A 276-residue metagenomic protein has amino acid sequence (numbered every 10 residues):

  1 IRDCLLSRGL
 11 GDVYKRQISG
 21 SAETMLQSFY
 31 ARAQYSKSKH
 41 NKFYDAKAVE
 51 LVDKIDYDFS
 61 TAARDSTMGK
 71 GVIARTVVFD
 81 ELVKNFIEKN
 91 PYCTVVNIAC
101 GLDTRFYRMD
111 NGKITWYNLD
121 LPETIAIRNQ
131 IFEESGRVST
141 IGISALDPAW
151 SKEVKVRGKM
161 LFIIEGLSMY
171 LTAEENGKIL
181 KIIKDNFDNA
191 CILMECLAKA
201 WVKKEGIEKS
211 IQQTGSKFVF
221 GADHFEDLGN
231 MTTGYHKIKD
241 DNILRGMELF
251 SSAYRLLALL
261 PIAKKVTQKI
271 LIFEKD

Functional and structural regions predicted by a protein language model:
I1-Y14: Single conserved hydrophobic/aromatic residue that forms the stacking wall/gate of nucleotide- or nucleobase-binding
K15-V96, C100-I143, V156: Rossmann-like AdoMet
P148-R157: Short amphipathic alpha-helix with an adjacent loop that forms part of the alpha/beta core around
Y170-I182: A short, conserved alpha-helix within the catalytic core of class I
N186-K199: Conserved beta-strand signature within the Rossmann-like core of class I S-adenosyl-L-methionine
K199-S216: Short, glycine-/aromatic-enriched active-site segment of Class I SAM-dependent methyltransferases
S216-I243: Short alpha-helix
S251-D276: Core SAM-dependent methyltransferase catalytic element
